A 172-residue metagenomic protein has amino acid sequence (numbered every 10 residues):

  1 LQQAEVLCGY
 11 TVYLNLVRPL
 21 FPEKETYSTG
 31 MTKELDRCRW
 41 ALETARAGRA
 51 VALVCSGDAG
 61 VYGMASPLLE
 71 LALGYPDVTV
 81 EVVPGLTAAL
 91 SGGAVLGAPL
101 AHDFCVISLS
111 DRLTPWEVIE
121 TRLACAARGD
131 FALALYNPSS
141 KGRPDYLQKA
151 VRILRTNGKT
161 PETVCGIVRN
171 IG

Functional and structural regions predicted by a protein language model:
Q2, E120-T121, Y146-V151: Charged helix-capping and loop-helix junction motifs
Q2-V80, S91: Class I S-adenosyl-L-methionine
A4-L7, L20, T44-G48, L71 (+4 more regions): Change "in soluble alpha/beta enzymes" to "in soluble alpha/beta proteins
G9, Y27-S28, V82, C105-S108 (+1 more regions): Structural signal for conserved beta-strand scaffold positions within catalytic alpha/beta enzyme cores
T32-R37, A88, R112-T114, G172: A short acidic, often aromatic-flanked loop/helix-cap motif at beta-alpha or helix-coil junctions that lines enzyme
R49-V51, R128-G172: A contiguous loop/helix-start segment that scaffolds small-molecule binding in enzyme catalytic cores
V61-G129: Class I SAM-dependent methyltransferase SAM-binding "motif I" and its flanking Rossmann-like core
